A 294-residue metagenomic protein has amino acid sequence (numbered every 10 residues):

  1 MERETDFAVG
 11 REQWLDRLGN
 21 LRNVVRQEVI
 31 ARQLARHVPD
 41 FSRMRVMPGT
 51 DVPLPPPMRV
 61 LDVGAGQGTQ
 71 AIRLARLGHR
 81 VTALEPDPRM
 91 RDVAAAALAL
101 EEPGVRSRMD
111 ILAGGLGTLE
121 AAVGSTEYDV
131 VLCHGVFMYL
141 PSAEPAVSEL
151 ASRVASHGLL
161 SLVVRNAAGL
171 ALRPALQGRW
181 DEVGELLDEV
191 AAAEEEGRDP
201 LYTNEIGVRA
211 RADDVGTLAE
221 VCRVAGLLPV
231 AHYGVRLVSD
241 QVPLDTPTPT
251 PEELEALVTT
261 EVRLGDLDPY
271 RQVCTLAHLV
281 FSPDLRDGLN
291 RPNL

Functional and structural regions predicted by a protein language model:
M1-P56, T69-R73, M90-V93, P243: Conserved class I S-adenosyl-L-methionine
P57-G64: Conserved class I S-adenosyl-L-methionine
T69-L119: Class I SAM-dependent methyltransferase SAM/SAH-binding core
L132: A conserved beta-strand element that flanks and buttresses the S-adenosyl-L-methionine
E144-L159: A short glycine-rich, Lys/Arg-flanked "PGG" loop and its adjoining helix->strand segment in the class I
L159-A191: Conserved class I S-adenosyl-L-methionine
R209-G226, H232: Short alpha-helix
A231-L294: A C-terminal cap/extension of S-adenosyl-L-methionine-dependent methyltransferases that defines the acceptor-substrate
